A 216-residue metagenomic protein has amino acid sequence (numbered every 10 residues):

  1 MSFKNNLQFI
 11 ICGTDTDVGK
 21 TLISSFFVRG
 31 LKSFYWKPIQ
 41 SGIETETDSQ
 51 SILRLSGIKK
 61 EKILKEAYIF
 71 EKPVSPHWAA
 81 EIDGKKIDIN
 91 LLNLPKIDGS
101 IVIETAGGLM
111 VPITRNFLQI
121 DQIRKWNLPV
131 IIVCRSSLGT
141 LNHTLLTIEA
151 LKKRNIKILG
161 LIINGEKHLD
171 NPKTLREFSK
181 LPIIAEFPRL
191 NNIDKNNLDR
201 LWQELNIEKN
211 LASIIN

Functional and structural regions predicted by a protein language model:
F3, E149-N216: C-terminal lobe/tail of nucleotide-utilizing enzymes
F3-Q8, L22-K86, L91-P95: N-terminal phosphate/diphosphate-binding loop that engages ATP/GTP or pyrophosphate donors across diverse enzyme folds
I11-C12: Hydrophobic anchor at the beta1->P-loop junction of P-loop NTPases
V18-G19: Conserved glycine(s) of the Walker
K37-P38, I131-C134, L159-G165: Short internal beta-strands
L91-T114: Switch II (G3) loop of P-loop NTPases
T114-S137: Inter-motif core of Ras-like GTPase G domains
